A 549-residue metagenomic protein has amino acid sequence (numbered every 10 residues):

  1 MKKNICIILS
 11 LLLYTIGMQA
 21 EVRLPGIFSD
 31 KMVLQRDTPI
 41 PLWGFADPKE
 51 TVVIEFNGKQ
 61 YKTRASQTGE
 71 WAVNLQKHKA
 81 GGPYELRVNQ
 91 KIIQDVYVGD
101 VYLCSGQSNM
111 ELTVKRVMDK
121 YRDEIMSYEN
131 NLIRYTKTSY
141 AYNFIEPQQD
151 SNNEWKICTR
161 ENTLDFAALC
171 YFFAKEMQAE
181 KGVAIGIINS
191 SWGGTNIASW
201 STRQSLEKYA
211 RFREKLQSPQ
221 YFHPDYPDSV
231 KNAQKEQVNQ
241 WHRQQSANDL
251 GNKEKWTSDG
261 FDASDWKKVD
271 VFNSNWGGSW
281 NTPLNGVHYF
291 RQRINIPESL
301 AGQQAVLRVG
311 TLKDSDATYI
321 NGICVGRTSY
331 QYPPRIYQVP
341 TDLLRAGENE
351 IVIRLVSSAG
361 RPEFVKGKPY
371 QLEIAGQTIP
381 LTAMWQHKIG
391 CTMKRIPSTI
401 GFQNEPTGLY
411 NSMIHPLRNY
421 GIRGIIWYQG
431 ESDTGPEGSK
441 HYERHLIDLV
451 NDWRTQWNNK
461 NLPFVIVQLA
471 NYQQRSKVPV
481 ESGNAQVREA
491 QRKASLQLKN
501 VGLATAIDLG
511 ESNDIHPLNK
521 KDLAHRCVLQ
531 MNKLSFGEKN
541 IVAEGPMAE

Functional and structural regions predicted by a protein language model:
M1-R23: Bacterial Sec-dependent N-terminal signal peptides
E21, I27-D100, A359-R361: Ser/Thr-rich low-complexity repeats and stalk/linker segments
G26-D30, L284-P297, R335-Y337, N411: Short beta-strands within extracellular/lumenal beta-sheet-rich domains
R36-T38, N281-N285, V306, D522-H525 (+2 more regions): Surface beta-strand/loop "capping" patches
W43, W266, I294-G322, I351-I353: Aromatic-lined ligand-binding clefts that engage carbohydrates, nucleic acids, or primary amines
G58-G81, T311, T318-Q371: Beta-strand-rich ligand-recognition modules
K91-I157, I188-W276, E348-I422: An acidic-aromatic loop/edge-strand motif
D100-V101, N130-N131, E180-G186, E348 (+3 more regions): Loop/turn elements at helix/coil->beta-strand transitions in domains of secreted/extracellular proteins
